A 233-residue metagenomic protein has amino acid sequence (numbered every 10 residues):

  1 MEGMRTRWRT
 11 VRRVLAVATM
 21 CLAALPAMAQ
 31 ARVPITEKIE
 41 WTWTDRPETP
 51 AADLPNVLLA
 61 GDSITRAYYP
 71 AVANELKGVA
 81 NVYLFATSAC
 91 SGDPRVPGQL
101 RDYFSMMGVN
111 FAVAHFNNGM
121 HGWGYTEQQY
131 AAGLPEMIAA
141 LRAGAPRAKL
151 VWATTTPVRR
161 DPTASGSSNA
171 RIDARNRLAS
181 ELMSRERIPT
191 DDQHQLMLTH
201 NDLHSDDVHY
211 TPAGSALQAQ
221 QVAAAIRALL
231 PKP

Functional and structural regions predicted by a protein language model:
M1-M4, Q30: Initiator methionine at the very start of the polypeptide chain
G3-A18: Bacterial N-terminal signal peptides that target proteins for export
A24-P26: N-terminal signal peptide c-region/cleavage motif recognized by signal peptidases
A31-E136, R159-D161, D173: Conserved SGNH/GDSL esterase-like catalytic core that processes O-acyl groups on lipids and polysaccharides
P97-P233: Alpha-helical cap/lid subdomain in secreted, periplasmic, or secretory-pathway luminal O-acyl-processing enzymes
